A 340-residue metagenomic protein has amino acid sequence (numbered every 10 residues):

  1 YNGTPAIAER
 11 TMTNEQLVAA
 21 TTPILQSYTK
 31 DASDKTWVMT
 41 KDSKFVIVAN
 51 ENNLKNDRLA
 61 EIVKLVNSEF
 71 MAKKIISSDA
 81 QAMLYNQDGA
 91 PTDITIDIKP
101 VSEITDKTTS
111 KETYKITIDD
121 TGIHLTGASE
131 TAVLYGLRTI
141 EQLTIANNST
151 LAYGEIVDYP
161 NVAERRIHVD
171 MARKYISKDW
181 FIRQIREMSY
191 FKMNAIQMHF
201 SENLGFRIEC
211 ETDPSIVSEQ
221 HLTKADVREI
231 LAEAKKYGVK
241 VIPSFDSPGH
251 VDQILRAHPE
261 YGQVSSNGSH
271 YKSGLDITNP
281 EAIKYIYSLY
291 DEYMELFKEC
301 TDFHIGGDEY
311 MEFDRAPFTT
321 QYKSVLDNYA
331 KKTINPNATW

Functional and structural regions predicted by a protein language model:
Y1-V157, A338: Acidic, contiguous N-terminal accessory segments
F45, V239, T301, A338-W340: A structural micro-motif
E51-N53, P100, M171-R173, F200-E202 (+1 more regions): A mature extracytoplasmic/lumenal domain signature
L54-D57, P317-Y322: Short, flexible/disordered intra-domain loops and linkers
L65-S68, A72, Y190, K236 (+1 more regions): Residues at alpha-helix termini
P100-E103, S247-G249, D308-A316: Short, internal active-site loops enriched in acidic
T109-H304, R315, K323-V325, Y329: Feature activates predominantly on carbohydrate-active enzymes
L326-W340: Extracellular glycoside hydrolase catalytic/binding regions
